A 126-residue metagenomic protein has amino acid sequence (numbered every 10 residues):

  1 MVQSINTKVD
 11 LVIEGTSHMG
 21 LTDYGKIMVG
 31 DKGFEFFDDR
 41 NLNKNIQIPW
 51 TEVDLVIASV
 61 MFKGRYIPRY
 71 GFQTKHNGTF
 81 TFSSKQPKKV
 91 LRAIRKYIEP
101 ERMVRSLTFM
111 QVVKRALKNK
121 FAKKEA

Functional and structural regions predicted by a protein language model:
M1-V29, M103-A126: Anionic N-terminal interaction surfaces
Q3-T7, I46-I48, F82: Generic detection of short hydrophobic beta-strand segments and adjacent strand-loop junctions
K8, I67-R69, T79: Broad gene-expression machinery/nucleic-acid interaction feature
S17-D23, G30-K63, I67-R69: Phosphoinositide-binding peripheral membrane targeting modules
G25, L42-K44, H76-F80: Short acidic/polar mixed-charge low-complexity motifs
Q47, E99-R105: Short, highly charge-biased, low-complexity peptide segments
L55-A58, K88-E101: Short, surface-exposed linear segments at secondary-structure transitions and domain or protein termini
F72-A93: Canonical phosphoinositide-binding patch of PH/PH-like domains
